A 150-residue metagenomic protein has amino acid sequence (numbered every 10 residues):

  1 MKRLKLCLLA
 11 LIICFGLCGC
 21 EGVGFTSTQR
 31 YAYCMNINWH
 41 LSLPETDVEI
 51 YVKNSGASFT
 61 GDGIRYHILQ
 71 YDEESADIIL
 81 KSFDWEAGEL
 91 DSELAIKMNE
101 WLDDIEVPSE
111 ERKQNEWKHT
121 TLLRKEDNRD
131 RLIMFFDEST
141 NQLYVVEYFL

Functional and structural regions predicted by a protein language model:
M1-C18: Sec-dependent bacterial lipoprotein signal peptides
K2, F59-T60, M134-D137: A general structural signal for short secondary-structure junctions and capping/turn motifs
K5-L8, Y33, D127, M134: Sequence-pattern detector for short linear motifs and compositional/periodic biases rather than a specific fold
I13, A32, I78, L94-A95 (+1 more regions): Intrinsically disordered, low-complexity regions enriched in Ser/Pro/Gly/Gln/His and often acidic
C20-S82: N-terminal export/targeting and maturation segments
A87-L150: Extracytoplasmic electrostatic interaction patches
